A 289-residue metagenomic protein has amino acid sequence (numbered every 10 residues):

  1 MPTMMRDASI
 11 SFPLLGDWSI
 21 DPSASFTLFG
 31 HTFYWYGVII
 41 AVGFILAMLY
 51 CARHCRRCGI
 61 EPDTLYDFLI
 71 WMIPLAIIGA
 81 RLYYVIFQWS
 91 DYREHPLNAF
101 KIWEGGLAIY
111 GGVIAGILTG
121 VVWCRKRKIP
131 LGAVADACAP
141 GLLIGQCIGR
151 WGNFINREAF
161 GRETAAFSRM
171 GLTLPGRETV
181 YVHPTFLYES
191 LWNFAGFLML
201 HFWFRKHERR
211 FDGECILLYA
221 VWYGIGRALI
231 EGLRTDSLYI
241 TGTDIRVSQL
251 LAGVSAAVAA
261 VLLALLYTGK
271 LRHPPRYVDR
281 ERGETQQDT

Functional and structural regions predicted by a protein language model:
M1-T289: A feature for loop-to-transmembrane-helix boundaries and adjacent hydrophobic helices in multi-pass integral membrane
